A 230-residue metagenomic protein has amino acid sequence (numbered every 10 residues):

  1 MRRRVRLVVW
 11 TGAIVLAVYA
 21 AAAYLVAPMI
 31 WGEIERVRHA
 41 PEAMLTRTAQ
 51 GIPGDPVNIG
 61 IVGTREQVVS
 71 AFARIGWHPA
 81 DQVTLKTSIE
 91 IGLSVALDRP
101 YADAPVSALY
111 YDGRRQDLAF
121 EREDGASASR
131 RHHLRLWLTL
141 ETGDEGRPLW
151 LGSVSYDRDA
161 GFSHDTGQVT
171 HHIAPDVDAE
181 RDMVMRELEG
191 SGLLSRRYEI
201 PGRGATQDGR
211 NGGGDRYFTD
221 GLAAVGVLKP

Functional and structural regions predicted by a protein language model:
M1-R2: Short, Lys/Arg-rich, polar N-terminal cytosolic tail immediately upstream of the first transmembrane signal-anchor
R6-P28: Hydrophobic membrane-insertion alpha-helices, especially the h-region of bacterial N-terminal signal peptides
V15-A23, A40-E42, S94-R99: A broad, low-specificity signal for short, low-complexity segments enriched in glycine/proline and polar/charged
A27-A49: Compositionally biased P/S/T/G-rich terminal and signal peptide-adjacent segments that lie outside catalytic cores
A43-V69: Terminal, regulation- and interaction-focused segments at domain boundaries
D55-V57, I75, H132: Envelope-exposed proteins and targeting segments
G60-P100: Extracytoplasmic/periplasmic/luminal assembly and interaction segments in envelope/secretory/respiratory proteins
I91-P230: A cross-kingdom signal targeting lumenal/periplasmic-facing segments of multi-pass membrane and secretory-pathway
